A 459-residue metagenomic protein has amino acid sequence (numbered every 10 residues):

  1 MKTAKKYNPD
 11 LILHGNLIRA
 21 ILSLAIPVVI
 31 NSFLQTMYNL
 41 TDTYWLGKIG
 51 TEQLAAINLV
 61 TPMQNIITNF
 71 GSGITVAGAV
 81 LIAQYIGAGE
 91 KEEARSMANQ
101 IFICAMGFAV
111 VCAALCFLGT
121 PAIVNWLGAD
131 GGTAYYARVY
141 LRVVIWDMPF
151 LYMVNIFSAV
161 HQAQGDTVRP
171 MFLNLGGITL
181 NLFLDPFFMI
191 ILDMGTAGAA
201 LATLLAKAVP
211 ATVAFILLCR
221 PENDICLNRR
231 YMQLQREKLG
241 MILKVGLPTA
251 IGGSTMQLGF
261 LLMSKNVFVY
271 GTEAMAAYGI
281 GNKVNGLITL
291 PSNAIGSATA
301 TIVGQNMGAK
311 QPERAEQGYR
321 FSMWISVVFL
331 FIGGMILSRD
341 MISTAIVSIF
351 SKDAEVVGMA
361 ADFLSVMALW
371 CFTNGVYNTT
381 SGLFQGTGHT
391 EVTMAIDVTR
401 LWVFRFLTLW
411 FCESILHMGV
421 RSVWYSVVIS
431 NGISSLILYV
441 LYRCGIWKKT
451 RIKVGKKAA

Functional and structural regions predicted by a protein language model:
M1-A25, I82-D147, I191-L247, V303-W370 (+1 more regions): Short alpha-helical transmembrane segments in multi-pass integral membrane proteins
I12-Y44, K48-I49, P62-A77, L81 (+5 more regions): N-terminal transmembrane alpha-helices
S23-D42, V143, V154, G177 (+5 more regions): Transmembrane helical elements of multi-pass membrane transporters/channels
F33, M37-A55, V124-G131, F187-T196 (+5 more regions): Helix-terminus/linker motif at the lipid-water interface of multi-pass membrane proteins
T51-P62, A137, L141, A200 (+3 more regions): Small-residue hotspots at the loop-to-helix junctions and early N-terminal turns of transmembrane alpha-helices
L54-A114, L151-P170, A277-R339, N374-D397: Small-residue-rich hydrophobic transmembrane alpha-helices
I66-N69, N181-D185, A211-F215, L287-L290 (+3 more regions): Hydrophobic transmembrane alpha-helices of multi-pass small-molecule transporters
T75, V143-Q162, P170-I178, A199-T212 (+6 more regions): Short runs within selected transmembrane alpha-helices of multi-pass transporters and secretion channels
